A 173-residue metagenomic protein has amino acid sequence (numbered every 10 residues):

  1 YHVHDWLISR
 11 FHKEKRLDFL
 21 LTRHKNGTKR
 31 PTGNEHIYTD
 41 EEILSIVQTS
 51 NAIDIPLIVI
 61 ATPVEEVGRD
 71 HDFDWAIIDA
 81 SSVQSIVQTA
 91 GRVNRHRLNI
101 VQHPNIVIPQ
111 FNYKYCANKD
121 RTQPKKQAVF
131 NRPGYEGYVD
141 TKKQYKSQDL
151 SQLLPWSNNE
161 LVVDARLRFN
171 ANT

Functional and structural regions predicted by a protein language model:
Y1-V59: Conserved C-terminal RecA-like helicase domain
H2-D5, E65-V67, S82-Q84, N112-Y115: Conserved nucleotide-binding/hydrolysis micro-motifs of P-loop NTPases
W6-F11, S85-G91: Short, charged, surface-exposed secondary-structure boundary motifs
I46, V59-F73, G91, R95: SF2 helicase motor core recognition
I53-I55, I86-Q88, R92-R132: Conserved segment of the helicase C-terminal RecA-like domain
I60-T62, I78-A80, P109-Q110: Short His-Asn-centered micro-motif
R69-S82, N105: A short beta-strand element within the Helicase C-terminal
K114-T173: Long, hydrophobic alpha-helical segments
